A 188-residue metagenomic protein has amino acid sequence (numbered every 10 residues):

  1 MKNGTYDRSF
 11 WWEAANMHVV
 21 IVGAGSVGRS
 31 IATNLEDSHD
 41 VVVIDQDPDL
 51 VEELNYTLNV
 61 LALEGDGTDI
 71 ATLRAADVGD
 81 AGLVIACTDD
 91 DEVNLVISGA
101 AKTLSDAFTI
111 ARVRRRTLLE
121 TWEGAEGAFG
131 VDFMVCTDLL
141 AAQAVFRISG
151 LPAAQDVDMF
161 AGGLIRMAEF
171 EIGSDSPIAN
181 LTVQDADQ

Functional and structural regions predicted by a protein language model:
M1-Q188: Cytosolic regulatory regions of ion transport systems
